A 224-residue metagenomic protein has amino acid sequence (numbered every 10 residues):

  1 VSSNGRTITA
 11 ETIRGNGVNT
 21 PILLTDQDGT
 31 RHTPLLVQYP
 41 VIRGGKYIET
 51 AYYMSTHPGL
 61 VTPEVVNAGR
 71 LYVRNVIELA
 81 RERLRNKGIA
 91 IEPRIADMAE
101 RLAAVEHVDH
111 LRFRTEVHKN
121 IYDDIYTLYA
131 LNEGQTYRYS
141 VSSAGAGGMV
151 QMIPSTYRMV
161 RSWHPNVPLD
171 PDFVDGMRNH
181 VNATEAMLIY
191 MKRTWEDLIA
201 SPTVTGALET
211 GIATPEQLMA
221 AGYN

Functional and structural regions predicted by a protein language model:
V1-S143, M159, V167-V174, V181 (+1 more regions): Cell-wall glycan-active module
R101, G148-Q151, G222: Structural recognition of the beta-strand scaffold that forms the well-ordered cores of secreted hydrolase catalytic
A144-T156: Acidic, low-complexity proline/glycine-rich segments
